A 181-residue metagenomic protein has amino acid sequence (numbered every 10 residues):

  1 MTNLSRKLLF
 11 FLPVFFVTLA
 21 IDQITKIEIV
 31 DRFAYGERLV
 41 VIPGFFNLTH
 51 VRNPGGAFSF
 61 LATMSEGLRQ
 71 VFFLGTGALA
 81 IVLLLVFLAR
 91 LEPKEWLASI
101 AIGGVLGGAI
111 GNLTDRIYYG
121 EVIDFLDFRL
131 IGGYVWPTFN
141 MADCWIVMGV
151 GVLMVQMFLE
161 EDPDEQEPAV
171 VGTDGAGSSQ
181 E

Functional and structural regions predicted by a protein language model:
M1-E181: Alpha-helical transmembrane bundles and membrane-interface segments of multipass inner-membrane proteins
